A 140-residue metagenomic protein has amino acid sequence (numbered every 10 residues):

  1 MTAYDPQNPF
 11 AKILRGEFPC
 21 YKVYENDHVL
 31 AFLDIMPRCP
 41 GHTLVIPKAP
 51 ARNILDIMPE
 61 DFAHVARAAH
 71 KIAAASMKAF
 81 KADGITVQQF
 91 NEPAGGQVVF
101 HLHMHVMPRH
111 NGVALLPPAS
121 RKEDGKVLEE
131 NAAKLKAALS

Functional and structural regions predicted by a protein language model:
M1-S140: HIT superfamily nucleotide-processing domains
